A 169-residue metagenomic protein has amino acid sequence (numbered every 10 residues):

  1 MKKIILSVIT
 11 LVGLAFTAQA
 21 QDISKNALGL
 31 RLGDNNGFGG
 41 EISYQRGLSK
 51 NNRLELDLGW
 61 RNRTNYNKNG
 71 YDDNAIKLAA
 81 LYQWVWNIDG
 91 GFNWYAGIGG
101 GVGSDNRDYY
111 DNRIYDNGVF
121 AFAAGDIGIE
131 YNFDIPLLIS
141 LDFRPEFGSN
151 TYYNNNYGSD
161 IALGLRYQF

Functional and structural regions predicted by a protein language model:
M1-S24: Cleavable N-terminal export/targeting peptides
D22-L32, A96: Transmembrane beta-strand segments of Gram-negative outer membrane beta-barrel proteins
I23, D34-N36, F169: A generic beta-sheet turn/junction motif
L28-I42, W60-N74, G90, S149-G158: Solvent-exposed loop/turn segments connecting transmembrane beta-strands in outer-membrane beta-barrel proteins
R46-L141, Y167: Gram-negative (and chloroplast) outer-membrane scaffold detector with strong preference for beta-barrel transmembrane
N106, F147-S149: Short, solvent-exposed loop/turn segments at secondary-structure junctions
R144: C-terminal binding/interaction regions
Y157-F169: Outer-membrane beta-barrel "beta-signal"
